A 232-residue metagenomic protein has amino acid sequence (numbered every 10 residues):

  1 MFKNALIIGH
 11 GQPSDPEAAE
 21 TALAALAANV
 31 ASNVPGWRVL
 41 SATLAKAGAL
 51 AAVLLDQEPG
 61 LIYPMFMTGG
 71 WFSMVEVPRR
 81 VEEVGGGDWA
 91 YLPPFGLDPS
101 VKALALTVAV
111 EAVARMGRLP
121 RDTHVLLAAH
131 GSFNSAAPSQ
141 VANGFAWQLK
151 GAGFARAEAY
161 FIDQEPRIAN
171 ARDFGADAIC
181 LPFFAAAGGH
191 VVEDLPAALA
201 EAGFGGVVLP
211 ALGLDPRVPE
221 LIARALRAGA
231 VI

Functional and structural regions predicted by a protein language model:
M1-I232: Active-site-proximal alpha-helix that buttresses catalytic centers in soluble enzyme cores
